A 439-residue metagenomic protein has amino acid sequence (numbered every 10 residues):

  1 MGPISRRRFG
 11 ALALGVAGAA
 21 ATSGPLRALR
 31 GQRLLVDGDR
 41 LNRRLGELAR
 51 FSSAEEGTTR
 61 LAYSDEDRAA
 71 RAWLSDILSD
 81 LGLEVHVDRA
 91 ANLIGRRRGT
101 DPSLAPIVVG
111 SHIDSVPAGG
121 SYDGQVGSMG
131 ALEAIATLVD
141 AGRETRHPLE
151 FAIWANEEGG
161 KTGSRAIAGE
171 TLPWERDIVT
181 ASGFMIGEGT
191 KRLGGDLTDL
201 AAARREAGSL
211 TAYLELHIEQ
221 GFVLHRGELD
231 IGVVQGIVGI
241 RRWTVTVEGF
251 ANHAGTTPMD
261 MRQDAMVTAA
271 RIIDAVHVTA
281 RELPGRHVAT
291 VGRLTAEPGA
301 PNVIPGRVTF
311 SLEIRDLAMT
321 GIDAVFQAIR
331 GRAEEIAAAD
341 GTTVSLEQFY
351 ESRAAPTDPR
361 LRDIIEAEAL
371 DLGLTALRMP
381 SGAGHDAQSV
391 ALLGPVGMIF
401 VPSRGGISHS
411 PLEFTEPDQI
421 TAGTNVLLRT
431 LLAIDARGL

Functional and structural regions predicted by a protein language model:
M1-V16: N-terminal secretory signal peptides and thylakoid transit peptides that target proteins across membranes
Q32-D65, I407-H409: N-terminal capping segment at the start of a domain
L35, F51, I186-Q235, I273-R281 (+1 more regions): Active-site-adjacent substrate-binding region of metalloamidase/peptidase-like peptide-processing proteins
R50-R98: A non-catalytic alpha/beta surface segment that caps or lines the substrate-entry region of metallo-dependent hydrolase
F51, G110-S111, A376-R429, I434: Zn-dependent metallopeptidase/amidohydrolase metal-coordination segment
A62-Y63, T290-G299, S311-L317, T343-R362 (+1 more regions): A short beta-alpha structural unit
V109, A118-E157, W243-V247, P258-T279 (+2 more regions): Alpha-helical metal-binding/catalytic segments enriched in His/Glu/Asp
G159-G160, A166-T320: Midchain, well-structured core segments that form catalytic/ion-binding scaffolds
